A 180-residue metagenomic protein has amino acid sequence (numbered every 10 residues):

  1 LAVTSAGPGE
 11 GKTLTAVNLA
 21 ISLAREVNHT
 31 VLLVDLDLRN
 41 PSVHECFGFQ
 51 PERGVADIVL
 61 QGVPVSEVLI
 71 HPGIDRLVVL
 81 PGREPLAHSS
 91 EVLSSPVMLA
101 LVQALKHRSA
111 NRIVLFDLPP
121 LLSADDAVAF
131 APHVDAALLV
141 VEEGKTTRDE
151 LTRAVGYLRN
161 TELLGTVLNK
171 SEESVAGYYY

Functional and structural regions predicted by a protein language model:
L1-Y180: P-loop NTP-binding module
